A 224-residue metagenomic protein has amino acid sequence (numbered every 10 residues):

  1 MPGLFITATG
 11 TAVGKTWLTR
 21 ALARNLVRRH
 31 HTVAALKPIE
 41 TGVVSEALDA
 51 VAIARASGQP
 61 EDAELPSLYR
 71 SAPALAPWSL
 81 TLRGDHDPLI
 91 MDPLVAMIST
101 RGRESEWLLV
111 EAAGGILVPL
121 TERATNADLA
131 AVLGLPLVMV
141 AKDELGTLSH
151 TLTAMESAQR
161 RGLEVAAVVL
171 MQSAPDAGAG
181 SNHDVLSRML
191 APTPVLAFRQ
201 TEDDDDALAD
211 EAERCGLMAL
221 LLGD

Functional and structural regions predicted by a protein language model:
M1-P2, R29-T32, P60-E61, R103-E106 (+3 more regions): Short coil/turn connectors at secondary-structure junctions
G3, W17-P88, D92, M97-T100: N-terminal phosphate/diphosphate-binding loop that engages ATP/GTP or pyrophosphate donors across diverse enzyme folds
I6-T7: Hydrophobic anchor at the beta1->P-loop junction of P-loop NTPases
A12, L22-A23, A112-P192, L196-A197: Conserved catalytic-core segment of NTP-binding enzymes
K37-E40, E64-Y69, V168-M171, S187 (+1 more regions): Beta-strand->loop->alpha-helix junctions that form or flank phosphate-binding loops in nucleotide-handling enzymes
V43-V44, P175-G180, D205-D206: Short, charged/polar "capping" segments at the starts of alpha-helices and the immediately preceding loops
L94-T121: Switch II (G3) loop of P-loop NTPases
N182-G223: C-terminal binding/interaction regions
